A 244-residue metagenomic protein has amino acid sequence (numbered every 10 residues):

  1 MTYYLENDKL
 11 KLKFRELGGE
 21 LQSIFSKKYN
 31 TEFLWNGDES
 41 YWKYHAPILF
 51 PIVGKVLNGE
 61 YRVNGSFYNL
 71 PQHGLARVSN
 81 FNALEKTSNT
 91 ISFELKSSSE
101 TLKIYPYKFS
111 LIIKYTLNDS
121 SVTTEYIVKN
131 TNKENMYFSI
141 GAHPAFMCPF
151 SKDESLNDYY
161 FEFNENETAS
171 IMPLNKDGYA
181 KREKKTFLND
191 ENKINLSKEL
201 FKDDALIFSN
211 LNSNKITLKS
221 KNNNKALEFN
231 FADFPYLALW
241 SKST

Functional and structural regions predicted by a protein language model:
M1-E60, F67-P71, S213-D233: Beta-strand-rich N-terminal accessory domains
Y3, I91-F93, L111-I113, T124 (+3 more regions): Hydrophobic residues positioned within well-ordered beta-strands of beta-sheet architectures
K9-K11, S88-S92, S110-I112, S121-T123 (+2 more regions): Intrinsic-disorder/low-complexity, polar/charged segments enriched in Ser/Thr/Lys/Arg/Asp/Glu/Gln
S66-D119: Extended, loop-rich substrate-binding clefts of extracytoplasmic carbohydrate-active enzymes
L84-T90, N210-N212, S243-T244: Short, ordered beta-strand-loop transition motifs
S97-S151: Acidic, contiguous internal or C-terminal segments within carbohydrate-active enzymes that form a structured patch used
C148, K152-D233: Active-site/ligand-binding surface loops and adjacent short beta/alpha elements that line catalytic pockets across
N230-T244: A C-terminal functional module that forms or caps the active site or interfaces directly with catalytic machinery
